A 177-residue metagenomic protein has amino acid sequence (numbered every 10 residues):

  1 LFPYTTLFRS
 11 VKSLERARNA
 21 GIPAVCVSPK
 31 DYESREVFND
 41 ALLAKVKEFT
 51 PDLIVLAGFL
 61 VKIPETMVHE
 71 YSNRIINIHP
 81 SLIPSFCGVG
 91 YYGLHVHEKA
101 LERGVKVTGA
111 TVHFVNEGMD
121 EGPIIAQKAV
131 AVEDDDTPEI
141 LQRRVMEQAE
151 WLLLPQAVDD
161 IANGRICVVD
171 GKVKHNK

Functional and structural regions predicted by a protein language model:
L1-L7: Short, small-residue-biased leader/transition segments that mark boundaries at the very start of proteins
F8-V37: Short, surface-exposed acidic-centric catalytic microdomains
K12, A41-L42, I63: Short acidic active-site motifs
C26, K30-P51, L56: Glycine/small-residue-rich loop that forms an oxyanion/phosphate-binding "nest" at active or ligand-binding sites
L53, A57-G171: Donor/substrate-binding cores of folate-linked one-carbon enzymes
V173-N176: Generic recognition of long tandem-repeat/solenoid scaffolds
